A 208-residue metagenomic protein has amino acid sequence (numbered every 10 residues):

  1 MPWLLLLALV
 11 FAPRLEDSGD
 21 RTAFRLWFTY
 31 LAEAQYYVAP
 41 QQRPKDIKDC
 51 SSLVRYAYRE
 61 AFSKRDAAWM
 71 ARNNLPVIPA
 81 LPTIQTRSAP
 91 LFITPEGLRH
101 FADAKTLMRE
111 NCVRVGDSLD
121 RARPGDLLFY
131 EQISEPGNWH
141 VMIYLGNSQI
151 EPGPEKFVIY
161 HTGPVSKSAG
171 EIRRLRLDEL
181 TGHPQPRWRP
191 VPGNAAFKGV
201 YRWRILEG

Functional and structural regions predicted by a protein language model:
M1-L7: Sec-dependent signal peptide recognition, specifically the positively charged N-region followed immediately by
A8-R99: N-terminal capping segments
C50, D103-K105, R176: Alpha-helix initiation/capping motif
L75-K167: ...with weaker cross-activation on analogous glycine-rich loops/strands in unrelated enzymes
E155, Y160-G208: Low-complexity, Gly/Ser/Thr/Pro-rich intrinsically disordered linker/tail segments
